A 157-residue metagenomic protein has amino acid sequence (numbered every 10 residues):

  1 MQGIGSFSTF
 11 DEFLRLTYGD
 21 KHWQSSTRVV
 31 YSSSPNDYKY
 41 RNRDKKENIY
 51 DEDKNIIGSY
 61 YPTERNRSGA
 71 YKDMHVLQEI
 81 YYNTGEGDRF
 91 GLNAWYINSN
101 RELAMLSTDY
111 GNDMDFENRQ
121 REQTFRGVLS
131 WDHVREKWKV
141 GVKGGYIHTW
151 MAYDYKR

Functional and structural regions predicted by a protein language model:
M1-I4, S25, V29, V140: Transmembrane beta-strand segments of Gram-negative outer membrane beta-barrel proteins
I4, R15, K143: Small/polar loops that bind or transfer phosphate-bearing groups
I4-G5, G19, V134: Structured loop/turn residues at secondary-structure junctions
S8-S33, K45-N100, Q123-F125, L129: Transmembrane beta-barrel wall of Gram-negative outer-membrane proteins
Y38, R67-D73, G87-E136, V140 (+1 more regions): Flexible loop and strand-edge segments within Gram-negative outer membrane beta-barrel domains
R41-N42: Soluble oligomerization/assembly scaffold segments of membrane-associated complexes
